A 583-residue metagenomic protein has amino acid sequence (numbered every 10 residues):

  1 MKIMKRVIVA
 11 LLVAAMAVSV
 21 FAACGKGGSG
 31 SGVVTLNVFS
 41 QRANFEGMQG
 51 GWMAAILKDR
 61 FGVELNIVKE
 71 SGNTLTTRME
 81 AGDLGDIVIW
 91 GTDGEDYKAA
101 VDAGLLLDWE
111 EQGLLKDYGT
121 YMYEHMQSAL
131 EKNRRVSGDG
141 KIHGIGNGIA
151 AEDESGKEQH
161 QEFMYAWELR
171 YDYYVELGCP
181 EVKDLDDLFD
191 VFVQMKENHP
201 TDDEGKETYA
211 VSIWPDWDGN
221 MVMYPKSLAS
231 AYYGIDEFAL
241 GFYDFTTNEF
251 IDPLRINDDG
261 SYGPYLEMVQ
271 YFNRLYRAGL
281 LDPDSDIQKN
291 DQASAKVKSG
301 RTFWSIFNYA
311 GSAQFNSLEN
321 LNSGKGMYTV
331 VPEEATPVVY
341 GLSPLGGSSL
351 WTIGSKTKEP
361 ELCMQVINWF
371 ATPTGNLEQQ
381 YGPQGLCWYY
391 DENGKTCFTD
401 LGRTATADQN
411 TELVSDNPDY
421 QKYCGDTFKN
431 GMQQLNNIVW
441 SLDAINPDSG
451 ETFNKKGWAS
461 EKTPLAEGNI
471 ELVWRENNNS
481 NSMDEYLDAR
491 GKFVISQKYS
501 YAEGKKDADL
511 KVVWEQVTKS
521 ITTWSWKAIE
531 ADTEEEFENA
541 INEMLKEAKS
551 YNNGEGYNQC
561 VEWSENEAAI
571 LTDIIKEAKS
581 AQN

Functional and structural regions predicted by a protein language model:
K2-I3, L12, V20, C24-N583: Extracytoplasmic/secretory soluble proteins
A17: Terminal recognition/anchoring or ligand-binding modules at protein termini
